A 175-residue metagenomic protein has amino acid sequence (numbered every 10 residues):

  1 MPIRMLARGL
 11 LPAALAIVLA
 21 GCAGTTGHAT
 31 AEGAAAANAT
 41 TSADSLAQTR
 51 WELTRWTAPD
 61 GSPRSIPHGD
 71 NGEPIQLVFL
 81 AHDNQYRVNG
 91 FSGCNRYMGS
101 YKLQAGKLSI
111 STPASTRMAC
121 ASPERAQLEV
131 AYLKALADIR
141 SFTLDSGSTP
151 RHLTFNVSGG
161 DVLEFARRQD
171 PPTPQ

Functional and structural regions predicted by a protein language model:
P2-R8, C22-Q175: Lipid interaction determinants
L10-G21: Bacterial N-terminal signal peptides
